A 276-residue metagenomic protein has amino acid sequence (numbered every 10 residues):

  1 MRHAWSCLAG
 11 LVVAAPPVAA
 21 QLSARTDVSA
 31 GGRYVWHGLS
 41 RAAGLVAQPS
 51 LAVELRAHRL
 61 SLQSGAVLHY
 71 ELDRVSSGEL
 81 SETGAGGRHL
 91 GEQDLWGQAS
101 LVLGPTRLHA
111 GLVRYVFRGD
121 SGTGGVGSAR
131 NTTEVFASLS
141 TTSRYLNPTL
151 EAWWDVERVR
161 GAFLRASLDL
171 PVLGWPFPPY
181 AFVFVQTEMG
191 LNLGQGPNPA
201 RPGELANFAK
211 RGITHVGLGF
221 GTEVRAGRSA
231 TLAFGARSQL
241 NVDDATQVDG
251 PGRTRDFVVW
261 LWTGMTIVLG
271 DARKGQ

Functional and structural regions predicted by a protein language model:
M1-L8: Bacterial N-terminal signal peptides that target proteins for export
A14-P17: N-terminal signal peptide c-region/cleavage motif recognized by signal peptidases
A20-L80, N192, W262-D271: Short glycine/proline- and aromatic-enriched beta-strand/turn motifs that initiate or cap beta-hairpins
S23-D27, R41, L68-S167, D244 (+1 more regions): Outer-membrane pore/translocation modules
S23-D27, S61-G65, W96, R107-G111 (+6 more regions): Residue-level detector of the transmembrane beta-barrel scaffold of outer-membrane proteins
V53, G104-P105, R225-R228: A short, structured loop/turn motif at beta-sheet edges
V53-Q63, S138-T142, A236-S238: Surface-exposed extracellular loop regions of Gram-negative outer-membrane beta-barrel proteins
A57-L60, Y70, W153-F257, G264-Q276: Outer-membrane beta-barrel transmembrane domain signature
